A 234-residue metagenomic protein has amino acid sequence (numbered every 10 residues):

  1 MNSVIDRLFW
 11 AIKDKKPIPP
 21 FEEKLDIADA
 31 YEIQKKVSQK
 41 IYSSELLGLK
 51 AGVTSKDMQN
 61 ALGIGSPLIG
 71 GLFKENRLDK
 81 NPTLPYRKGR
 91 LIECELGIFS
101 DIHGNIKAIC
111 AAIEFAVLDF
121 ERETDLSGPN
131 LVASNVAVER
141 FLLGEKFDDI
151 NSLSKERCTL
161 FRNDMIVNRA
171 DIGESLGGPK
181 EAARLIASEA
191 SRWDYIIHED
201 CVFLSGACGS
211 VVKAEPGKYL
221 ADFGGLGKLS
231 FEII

Functional and structural regions predicted by a protein language model:
N2-G178, A183-R184, S188-R192, V212-L220 (+1 more regions): Catalytic-core "active-site belt" of small-molecule-metabolizing enzymes, emphasizing His/Asp/Glu-rich regions
D194-I197: Phosphate-handling active-site elements
F203-S205, A221-D222: Conserved active-site loop/cleft motifs that coordinate metal ions or position small ligands
L204-S205, S210-K213: Structured functional modules or segments
